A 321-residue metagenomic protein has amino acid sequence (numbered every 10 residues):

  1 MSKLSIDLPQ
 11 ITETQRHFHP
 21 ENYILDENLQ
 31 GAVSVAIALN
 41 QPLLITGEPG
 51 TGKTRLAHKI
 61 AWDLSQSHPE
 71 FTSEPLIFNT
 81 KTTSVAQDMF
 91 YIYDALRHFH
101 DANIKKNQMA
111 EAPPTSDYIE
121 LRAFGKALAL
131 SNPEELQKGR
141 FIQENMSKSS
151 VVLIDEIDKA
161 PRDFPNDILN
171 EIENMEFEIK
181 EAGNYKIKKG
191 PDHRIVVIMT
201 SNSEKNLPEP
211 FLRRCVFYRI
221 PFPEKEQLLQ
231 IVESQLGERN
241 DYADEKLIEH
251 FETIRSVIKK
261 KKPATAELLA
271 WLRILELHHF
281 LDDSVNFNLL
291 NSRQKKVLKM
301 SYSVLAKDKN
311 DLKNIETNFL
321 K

Functional and structural regions predicted by a protein language model:
M1-K321: C-terminal regulatory/interaction module of P-loop NTP-utilizing enzymes
